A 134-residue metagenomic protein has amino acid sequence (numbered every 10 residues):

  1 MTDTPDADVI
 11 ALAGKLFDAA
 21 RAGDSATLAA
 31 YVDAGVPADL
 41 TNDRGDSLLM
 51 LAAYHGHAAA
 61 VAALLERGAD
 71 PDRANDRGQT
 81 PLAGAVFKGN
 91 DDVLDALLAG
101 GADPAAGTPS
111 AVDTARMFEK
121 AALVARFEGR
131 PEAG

Functional and structural regions predicted by a protein language model:
T27, A59-A60, D92-V93, A122-R126: Conserved ankyrin/ankyrin-like repeat signature
